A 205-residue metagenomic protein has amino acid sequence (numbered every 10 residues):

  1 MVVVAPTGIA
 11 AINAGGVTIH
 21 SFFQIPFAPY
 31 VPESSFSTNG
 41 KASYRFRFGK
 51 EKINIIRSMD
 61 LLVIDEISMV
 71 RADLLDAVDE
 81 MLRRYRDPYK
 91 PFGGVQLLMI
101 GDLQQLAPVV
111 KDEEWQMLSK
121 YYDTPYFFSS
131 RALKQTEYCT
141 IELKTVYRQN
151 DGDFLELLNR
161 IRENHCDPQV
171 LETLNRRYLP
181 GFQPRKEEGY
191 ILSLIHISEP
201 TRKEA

Functional and structural regions predicted by a protein language model:
M1-R202: Conserved ATP-binding/catalytic motifs of P-loop helicase motor domains
